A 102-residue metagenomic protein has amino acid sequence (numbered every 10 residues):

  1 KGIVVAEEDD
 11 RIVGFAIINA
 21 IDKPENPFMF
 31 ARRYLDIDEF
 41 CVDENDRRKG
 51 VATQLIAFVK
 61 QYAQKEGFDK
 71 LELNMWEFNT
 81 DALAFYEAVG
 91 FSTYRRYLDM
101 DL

Functional and structural regions predicted by a protein language model:
K1-R32, D38, I56: Acetyl-CoA-dependent GNAT
I12-V13, T80-D81, T93: Short alpha-helical
A20-K23, N45, F78-T80: Short coil/turn motifs at secondary-structure junctions
F28-E44, N74, R96-D99: Conserved acetyl-CoA binding element of GNAT-fold acetyltransferases
E39-V42, R48-Q61, K65, E87-A88: Conserved acetyl-CoA-binding loop-helix of GNAT-fold acetyltransferases
A63-N74: Conserved GNAT acetyl-CoA-binding A-motif
F68, E87-R96: Conserved acetyl-CoA-binding loop of GNAT-fold acetyltransferases
E72-A82, D99-L102: Conserved beta-strand-loop-alpha-helix junction that forms the acyl-donor binding cleft
